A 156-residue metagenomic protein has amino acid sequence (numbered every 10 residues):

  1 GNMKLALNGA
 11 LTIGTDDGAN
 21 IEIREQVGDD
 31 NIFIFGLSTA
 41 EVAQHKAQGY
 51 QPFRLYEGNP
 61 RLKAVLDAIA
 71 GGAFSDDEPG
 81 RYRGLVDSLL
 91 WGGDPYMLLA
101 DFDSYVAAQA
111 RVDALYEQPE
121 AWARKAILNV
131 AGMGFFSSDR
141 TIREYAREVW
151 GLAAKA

Functional and structural regions predicted by a protein language model:
G1-A126, V130-F135, R140, E144-A156: Catalytic binding pocket for nucleotide-activated donors in carbohydrate/polymer assembly enzymes
